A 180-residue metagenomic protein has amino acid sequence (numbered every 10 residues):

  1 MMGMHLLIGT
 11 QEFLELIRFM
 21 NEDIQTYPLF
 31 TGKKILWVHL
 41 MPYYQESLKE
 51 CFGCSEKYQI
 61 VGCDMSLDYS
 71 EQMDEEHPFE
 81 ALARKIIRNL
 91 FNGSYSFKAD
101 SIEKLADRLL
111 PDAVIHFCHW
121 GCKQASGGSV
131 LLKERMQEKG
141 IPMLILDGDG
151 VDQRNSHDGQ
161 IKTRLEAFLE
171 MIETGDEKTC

Functional and structural regions predicted by a protein language model:
M1-M4, Q25-P28, H77-A83, R108-P111: Generic detector of short, locally flexible boundary/turn motifs and exposed helical patches
M1-Q72, F91: A charged, amphipathic alpha-helical module
L7, L16-D23, I86, L105 (+2 more regions): Residues that form generic nucleotide/phosphate-binding pockets
G32-K34, I87-R88, H116-H119: A short, structure-level motif marking secondary-structure boundaries and short turns
G53-D64, H77-A81, S94-T179: Hydrophobic alpha/beta core scaffold segments
A83-G93: Active-site cores of enzymes that catalyze phosphoryl transfer or operate on phosphate-rich substrates
